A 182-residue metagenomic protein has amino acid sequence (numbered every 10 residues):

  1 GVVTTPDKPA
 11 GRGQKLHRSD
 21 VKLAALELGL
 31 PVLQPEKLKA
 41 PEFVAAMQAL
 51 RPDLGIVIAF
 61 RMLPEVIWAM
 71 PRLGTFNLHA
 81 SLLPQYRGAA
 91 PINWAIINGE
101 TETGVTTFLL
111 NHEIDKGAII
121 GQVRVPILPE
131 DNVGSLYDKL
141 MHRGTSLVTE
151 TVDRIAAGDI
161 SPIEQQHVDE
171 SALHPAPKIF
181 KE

Functional and structural regions predicted by a protein language model:
G1-D7: Short internal beta-strands
V2, A25, G55, I96 (+3 more regions): A residue-level signal for conserved active-site and pocket-lining positions in enzyme catalytic cores
D7-A10, F76-N77: A short, GP-enriched loop/loop-strand-helix hinge that lies immediately N-terminal to, or at the N-terminal rim
P9-D53: N-terminal glycine-/serine-/threonine-rich beta1-alpha1-beta2 phosphate-ribose binding loop of Rossmann-like
R12-L16, R87, D131: Residues at secondary-structure transition points
E36-H112, K116: Alpha-helical oligomerization interface recognition
H112-E182: Active-site-proximal loop/hinge segments within enzyme catalytic domains
